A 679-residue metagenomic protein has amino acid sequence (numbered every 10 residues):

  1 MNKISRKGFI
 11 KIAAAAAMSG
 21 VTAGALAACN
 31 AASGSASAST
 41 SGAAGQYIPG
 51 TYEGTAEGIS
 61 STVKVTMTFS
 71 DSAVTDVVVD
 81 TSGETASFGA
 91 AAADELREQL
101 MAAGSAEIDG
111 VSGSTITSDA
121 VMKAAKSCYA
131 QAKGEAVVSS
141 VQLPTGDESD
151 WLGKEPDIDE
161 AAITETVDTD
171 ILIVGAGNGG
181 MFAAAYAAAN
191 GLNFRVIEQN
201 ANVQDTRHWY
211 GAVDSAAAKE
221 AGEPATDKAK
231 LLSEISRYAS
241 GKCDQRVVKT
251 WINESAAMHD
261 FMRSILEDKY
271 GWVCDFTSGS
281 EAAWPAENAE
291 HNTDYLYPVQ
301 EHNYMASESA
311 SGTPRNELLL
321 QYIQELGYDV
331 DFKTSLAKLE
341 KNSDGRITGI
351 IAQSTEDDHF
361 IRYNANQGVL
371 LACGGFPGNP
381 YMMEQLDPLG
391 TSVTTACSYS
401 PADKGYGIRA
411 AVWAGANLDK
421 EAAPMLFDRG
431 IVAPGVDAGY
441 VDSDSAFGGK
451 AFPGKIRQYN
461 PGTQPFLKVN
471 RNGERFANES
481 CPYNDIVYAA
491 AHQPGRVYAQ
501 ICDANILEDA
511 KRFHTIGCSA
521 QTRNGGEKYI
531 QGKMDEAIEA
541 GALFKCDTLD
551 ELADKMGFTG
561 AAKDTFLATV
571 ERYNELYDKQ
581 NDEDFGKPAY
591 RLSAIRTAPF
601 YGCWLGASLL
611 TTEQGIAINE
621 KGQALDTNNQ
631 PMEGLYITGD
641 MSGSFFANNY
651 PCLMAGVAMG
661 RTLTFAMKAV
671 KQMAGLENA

Functional and structural regions predicted by a protein language model:
M1-G20, G24-A28: N-terminal secretory signal peptides and thylakoid transit peptides that target proteins across membranes
I12, A31-G42, F69, E98 (+3 more regions): Extreme N-terminal leader/targeting segments of oxidoreductases
G42-L143: Active-site- and interface-proximal helix/loop "cap" or "latch" segments in soluble metabolic and energy-transducing
Q142, N253-H359, P380-Y381, Y440-D442 (+1 more regions): Conserved redox-cofactor binding core of oxidoreductases
I171-R195: N-terminal Rossmann-like FAD-binding beta1-loop-alpha1 element of flavoenzymes
K338, K563-N649, L653: A glycine-rich dinucleotide-binding beta-alpha-beta segment and adjacent secondary-structure elements that constitute
E356-H359, Y363-V436, L653, M659-K668: Glycine-rich loop(s) and the adjacent beta-strand/alpha-helix scaffold that form part
I408-A410, N417-F558: An anion/pyrophosphate-binding glycine-rich loop and adjacent beta-alpha core in soluble alpha-beta enzymes
